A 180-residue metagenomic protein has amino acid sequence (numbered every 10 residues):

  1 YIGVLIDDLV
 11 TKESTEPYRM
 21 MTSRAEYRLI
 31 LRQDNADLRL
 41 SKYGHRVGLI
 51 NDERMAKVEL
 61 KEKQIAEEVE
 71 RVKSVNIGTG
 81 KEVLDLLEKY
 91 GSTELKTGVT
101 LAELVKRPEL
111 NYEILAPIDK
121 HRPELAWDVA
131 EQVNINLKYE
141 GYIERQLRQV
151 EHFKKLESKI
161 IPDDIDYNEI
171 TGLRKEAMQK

Functional and structural regions predicted by a protein language model:
I2-Y18, T22-L31: A structural-propensity feature for long, helix-poor, extended segments
R24, I30, A36, S41-K180: Extended, charge-enriched "interface" segments that sit outside catalytic cores
